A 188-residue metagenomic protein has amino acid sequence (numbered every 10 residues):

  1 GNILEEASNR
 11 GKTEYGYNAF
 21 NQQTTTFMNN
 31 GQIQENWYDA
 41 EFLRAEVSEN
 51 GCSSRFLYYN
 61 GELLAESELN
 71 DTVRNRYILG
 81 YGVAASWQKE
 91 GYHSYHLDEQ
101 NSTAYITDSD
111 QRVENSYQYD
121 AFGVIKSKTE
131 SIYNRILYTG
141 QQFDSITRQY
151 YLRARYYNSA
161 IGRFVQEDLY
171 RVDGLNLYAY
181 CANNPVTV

Functional and structural regions predicted by a protein language model:
G1-A7, K12-G16, Q22-F27, I33-W37 (+8 more regions): Beta-strand elements of repeat-based all-beta scaffolds
E14-Y15, R76, Y92-H96: His/acidic/aromatic-lined binding-pocket segments of jelly-roll/cupin-type domains and related regulatory beta-sandwich
Y17, Y38, Y58-Y59, I78-L79 (+1 more regions): Generic beta-strand structural signal
T25, I78, L137, Q166-L169: Conserved beta-strand positions that form and line the central face of beta-propeller blades
K89-A154, L177, A182-T187: A motif-centric feature for acidic-aromatic and gly/ser/thr-rich catalytic loops and repeats
Y170-G174: Short linker/helix segments within small regulatory modules
